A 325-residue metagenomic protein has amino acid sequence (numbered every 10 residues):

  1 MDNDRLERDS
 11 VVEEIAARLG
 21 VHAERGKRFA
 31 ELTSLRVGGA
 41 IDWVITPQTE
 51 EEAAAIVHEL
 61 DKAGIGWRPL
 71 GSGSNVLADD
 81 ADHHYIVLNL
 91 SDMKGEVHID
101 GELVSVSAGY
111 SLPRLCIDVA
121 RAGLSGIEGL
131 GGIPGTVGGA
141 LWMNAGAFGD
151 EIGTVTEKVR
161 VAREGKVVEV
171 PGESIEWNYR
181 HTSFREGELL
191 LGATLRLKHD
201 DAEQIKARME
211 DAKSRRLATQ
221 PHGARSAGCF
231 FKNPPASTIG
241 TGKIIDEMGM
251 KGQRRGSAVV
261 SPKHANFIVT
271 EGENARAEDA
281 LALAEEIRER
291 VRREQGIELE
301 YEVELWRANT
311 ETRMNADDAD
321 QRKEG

Functional and structural regions predicted by a protein language model:
M1, E311-G325: Short, low-complexity, charge-dense intrinsically disordered segments
D2-V137: Anion-binding (especially nucleotide phosphate/pyrophosphate-binding) glycine-rich loop and adjoining beta-alpha core
E24-R25, E31-T33, V76, A162-R290 (+1 more regions): Phosphate/pyrophosphate- and phosphate-bearing ligand-binding catalytic cores of soluble enzymes
G38-G39, I45-E50, L77-G95, W142-G172 (+1 more regions): Structural signature of FAD isoalloxazine-binding scaffolds in flavoprotein oxidoreductases
D61, I152-T154, Q253: Short solvent-exposed loop/turn micro-motifs enriched in small/polar/acidic residues
E96-V97, I127, V159, A193 (+1 more regions): Generic beta-strand hydrophobic packing signal
C116-A122, G126-E157, S226, K232: A gly/ser-rich beta-alpha-beta helix-loop segment of oxidoreductase catalytic cores
